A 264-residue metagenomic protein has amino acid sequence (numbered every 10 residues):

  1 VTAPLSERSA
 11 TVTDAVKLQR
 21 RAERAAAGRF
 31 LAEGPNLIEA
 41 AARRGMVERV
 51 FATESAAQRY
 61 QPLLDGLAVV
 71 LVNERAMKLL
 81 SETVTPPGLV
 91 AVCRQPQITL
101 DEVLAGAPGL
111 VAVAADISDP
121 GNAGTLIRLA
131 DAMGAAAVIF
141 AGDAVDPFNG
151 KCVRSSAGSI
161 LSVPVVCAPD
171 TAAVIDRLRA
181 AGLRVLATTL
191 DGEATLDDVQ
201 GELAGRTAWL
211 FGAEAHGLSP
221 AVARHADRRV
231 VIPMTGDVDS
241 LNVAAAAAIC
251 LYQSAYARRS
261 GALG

Functional and structural regions predicted by a protein language model:
V1-V84: N-terminal positively charged helical leader segments and presequences
F30-A32, R49-E54, R184-T189, W209-G212: Short, hydrophobic beta-strand segments that form beta-sheet elements in well-ordered domains
N36, Q97-I98, V103-G192: RNA substrate-binding interface of SAM-dependent RNA methyltransferases
A52-A56, R94, D116: Structural motif
S55, G142-V145, A215: Short, ordered loop/turn segments at secondary-structure junctions
A91, L129-M133, P147-I160, P220-G264: Structured adenosyl-cofactor binding patch, chiefly the S-adenosyl-L-methionine
L186-V238: Active-site/ligand-binding-proximal alpha/beta "capping" segment
